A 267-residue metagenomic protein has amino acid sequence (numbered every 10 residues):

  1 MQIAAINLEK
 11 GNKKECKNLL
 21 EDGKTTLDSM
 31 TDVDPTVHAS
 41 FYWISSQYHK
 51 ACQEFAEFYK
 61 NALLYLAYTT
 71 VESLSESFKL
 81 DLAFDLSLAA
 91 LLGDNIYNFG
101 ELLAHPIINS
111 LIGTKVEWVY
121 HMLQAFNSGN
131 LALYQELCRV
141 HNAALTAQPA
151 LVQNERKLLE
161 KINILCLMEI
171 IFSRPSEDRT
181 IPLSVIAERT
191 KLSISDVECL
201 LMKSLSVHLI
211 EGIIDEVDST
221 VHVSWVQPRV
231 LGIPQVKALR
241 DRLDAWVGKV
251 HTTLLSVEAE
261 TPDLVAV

Functional and structural regions predicted by a protein language model:
M1-E57, L63-A67, V71-V267: Charged, E/D/K/R/S-rich low-complexity terminal regions of large eukaryotic assembly subunits
